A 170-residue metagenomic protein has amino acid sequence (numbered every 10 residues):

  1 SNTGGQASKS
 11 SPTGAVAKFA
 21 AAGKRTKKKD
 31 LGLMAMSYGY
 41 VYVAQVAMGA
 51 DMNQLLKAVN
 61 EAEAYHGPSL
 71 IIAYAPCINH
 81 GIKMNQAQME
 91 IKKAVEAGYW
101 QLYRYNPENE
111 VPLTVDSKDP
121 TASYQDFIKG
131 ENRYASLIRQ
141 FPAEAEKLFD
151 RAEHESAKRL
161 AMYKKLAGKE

Functional and structural regions predicted by a protein language model:
S1: Active-site histidine-anchored catalytic micro-motif
G5-G14, M84-K92: Short secondary-structure boundary/capping segments
S8-Y65, K129-S136, P142: Conserved thiamine diphosphate
G49-K147, R151, A161-L166: Glycine/aspartate-rich loop-and-adjacent alpha/beta segment that forms the canonical ThDP
H154-K158: A short structural micro-motif
